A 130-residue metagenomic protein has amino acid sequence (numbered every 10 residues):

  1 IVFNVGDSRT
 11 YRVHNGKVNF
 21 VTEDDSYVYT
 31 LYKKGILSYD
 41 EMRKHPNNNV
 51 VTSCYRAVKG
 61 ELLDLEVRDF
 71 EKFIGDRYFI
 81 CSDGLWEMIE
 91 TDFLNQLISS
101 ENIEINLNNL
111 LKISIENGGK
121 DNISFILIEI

Functional and structural regions predicted by a protein language model:
I1-H14, F20: Conserved catalytic micro-motifs used in adenylation/nucleotidyl-transfer and phosphoryl/amide- and methyl-transfer
N4-R9, V50-K59, F70-L97, N117 (+1 more regions): Conserved beta-strand-loop-short alpha-helix elements that form and flank the Mn2+/Mg2+-coordinating active site
V13-N15, I128-I130: Inter-blade boundary loops/turns of WD-repeat beta-propellers
N15, I36-R43, S100-E104: Short, glycine- and charge-enriched coil/turn segments that flank and shape catalytic ligand pockets
F20, Q96-S99: Glycine-rich, phosphate-binding/catalytic loops in enzymes
E23-I74: Conserved, helical-rich catalytic subdomain that frames metal- and/or nucleotide-binding sites in enzyme alpha/beta
P46, I89, I105: Conserved active-site and cofactor/substrate-binding residues in soluble primary-metabolism enzymes
I98-S124: A short, conserved beta-to-alpha structural element at the edge of catalytic cores that scaffolds binding
